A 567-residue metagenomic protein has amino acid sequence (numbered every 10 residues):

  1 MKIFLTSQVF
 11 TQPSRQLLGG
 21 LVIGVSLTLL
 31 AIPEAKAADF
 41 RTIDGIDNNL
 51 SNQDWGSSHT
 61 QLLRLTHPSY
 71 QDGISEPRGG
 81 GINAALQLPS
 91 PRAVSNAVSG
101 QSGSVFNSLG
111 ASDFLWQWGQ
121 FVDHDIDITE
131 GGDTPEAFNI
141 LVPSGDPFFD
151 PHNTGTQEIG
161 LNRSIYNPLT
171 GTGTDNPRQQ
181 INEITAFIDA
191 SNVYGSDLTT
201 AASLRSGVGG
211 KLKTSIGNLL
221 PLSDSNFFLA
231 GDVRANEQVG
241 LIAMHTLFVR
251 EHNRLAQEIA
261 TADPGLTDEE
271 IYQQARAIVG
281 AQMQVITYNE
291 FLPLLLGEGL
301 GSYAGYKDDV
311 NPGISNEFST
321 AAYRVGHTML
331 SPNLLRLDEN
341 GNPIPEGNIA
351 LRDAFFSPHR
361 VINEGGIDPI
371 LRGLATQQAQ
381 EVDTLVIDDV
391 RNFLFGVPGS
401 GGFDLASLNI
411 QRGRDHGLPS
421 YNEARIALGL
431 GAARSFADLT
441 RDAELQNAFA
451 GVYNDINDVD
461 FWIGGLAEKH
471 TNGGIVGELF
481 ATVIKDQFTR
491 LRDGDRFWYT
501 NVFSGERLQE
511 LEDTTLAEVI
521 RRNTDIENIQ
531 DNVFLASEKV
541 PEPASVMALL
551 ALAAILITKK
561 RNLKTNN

Functional and structural regions predicted by a protein language model:
M1-P13, K564-N567: N-terminal secretory signal peptides that target proteins for export/translocation
G19-L30: Bacterial N-terminal signal peptides
A37-R254, E258, A277, A281-F403 (+4 more regions): N-terminal accessory/cap region of cofactor-dependent oxidoreductases and related radical enzymes
L255-I271: Inter-helical turn/loop segments and adjacent helix faces that build the functional surface of alpha-helical bundle
L266-I271, A432-T440: Short, surface-exposed acidic
I271-A277: Alpha-helical scaffold segments that form or flank carboxylate-/histidine-based iron centers
R434-V452: Short linear, low-complexity motifs centered on an aromatic residue
P541-K559: A short, hydrophobic C-terminal helix/tail in secreted or cell-surface proteins
